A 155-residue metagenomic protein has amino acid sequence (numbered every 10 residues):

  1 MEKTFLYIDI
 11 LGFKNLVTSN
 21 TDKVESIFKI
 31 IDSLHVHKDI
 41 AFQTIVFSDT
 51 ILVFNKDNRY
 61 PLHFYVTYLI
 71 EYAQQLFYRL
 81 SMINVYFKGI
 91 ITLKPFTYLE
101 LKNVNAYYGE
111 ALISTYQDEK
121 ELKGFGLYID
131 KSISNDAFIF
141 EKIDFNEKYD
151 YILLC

Functional and structural regions predicted by a protein language model:
M1-F77: Catalytic NTP-binding/metal-coordinating core of nucleotidyl cyclase/transferase enzymes
N58-C155: Catalytic beta-strand-to-alpha-helix segment of the class III nucleotidyl cyclase homology domain
